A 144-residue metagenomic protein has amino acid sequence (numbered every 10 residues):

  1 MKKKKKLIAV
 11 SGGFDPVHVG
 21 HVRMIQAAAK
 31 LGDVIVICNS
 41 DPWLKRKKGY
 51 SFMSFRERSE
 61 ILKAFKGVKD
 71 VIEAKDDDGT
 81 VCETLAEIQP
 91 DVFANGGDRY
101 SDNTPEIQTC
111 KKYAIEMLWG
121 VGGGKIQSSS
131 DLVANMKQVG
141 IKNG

Functional and structural regions predicted by a protein language model:
M1-G144: Nucleotidyltransferase catalytic core that binds NTPs
